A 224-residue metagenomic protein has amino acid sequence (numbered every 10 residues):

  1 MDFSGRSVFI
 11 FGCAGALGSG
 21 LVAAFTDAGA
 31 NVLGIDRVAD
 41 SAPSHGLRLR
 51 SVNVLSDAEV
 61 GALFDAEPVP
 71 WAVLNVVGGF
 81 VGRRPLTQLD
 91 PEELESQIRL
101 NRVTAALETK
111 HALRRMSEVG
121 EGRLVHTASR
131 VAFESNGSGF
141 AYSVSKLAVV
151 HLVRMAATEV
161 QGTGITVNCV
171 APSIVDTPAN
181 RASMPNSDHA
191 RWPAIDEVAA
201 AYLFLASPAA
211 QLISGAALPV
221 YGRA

Functional and structural regions predicted by a protein language model:
D2-N31: Canonical Rossmann dinucleotide-binding motif of NAD(H)/NADP(H)-dependent dehydrogenases/reductases, specifically
F80-E95, S138-A141, R181: Conserved mid-core segment of classical short-chain dehydrogenase/reductases
T109, S145: Active-site helix of classical SDR
R114, T158-E159: Alpha-helical segment proximal to the catalytic Tyr-Lys
S129: Residue(s) in the substrate-gating loop at a strand-loop-helix junction that position the organic substrate next
E134-F140, G162: Active-site loop immediately N-terminal to the catalytic Tyr-X3-Lys motif of short-chain dehydrogenase/reductase
G162-I165, C169, T177, N186-A224: C-terminal helical subdomain
